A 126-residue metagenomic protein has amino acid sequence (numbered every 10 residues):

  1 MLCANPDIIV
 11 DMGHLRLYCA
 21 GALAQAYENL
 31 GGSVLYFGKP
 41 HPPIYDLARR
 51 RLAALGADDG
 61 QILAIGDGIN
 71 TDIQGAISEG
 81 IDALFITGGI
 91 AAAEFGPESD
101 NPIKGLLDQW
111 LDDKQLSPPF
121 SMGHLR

Functional and structural regions predicted by a protein language model:
M1-R126: Asp-based, Mg2+/Mn2+-dependent phosphohydrolase catalytic module
